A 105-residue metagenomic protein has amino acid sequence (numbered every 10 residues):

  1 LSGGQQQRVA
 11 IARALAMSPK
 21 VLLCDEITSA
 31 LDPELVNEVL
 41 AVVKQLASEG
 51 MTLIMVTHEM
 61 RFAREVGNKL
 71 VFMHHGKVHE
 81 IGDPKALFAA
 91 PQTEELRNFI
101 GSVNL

Functional and structural regions predicted by a protein language model:
S18: Conserved catalytic motifs of ABC-family nucleotide-binding domains
L22-D25: Catalytic Walker B motif of ABC-type/P-loop ATPase nucleotide-binding domains
V36-E49: Helical segment within the ABC ATPase nucleotide-binding domain
T57-H58: H-loop/switch region of ABC-family ATPase nucleotide-binding domains
A63-E65: A short, surface-exposed alpha-helical micro-motif characterized by mixed small hydrophobic and charged/polar residues
I81-G82: ABC ATPase "signature
